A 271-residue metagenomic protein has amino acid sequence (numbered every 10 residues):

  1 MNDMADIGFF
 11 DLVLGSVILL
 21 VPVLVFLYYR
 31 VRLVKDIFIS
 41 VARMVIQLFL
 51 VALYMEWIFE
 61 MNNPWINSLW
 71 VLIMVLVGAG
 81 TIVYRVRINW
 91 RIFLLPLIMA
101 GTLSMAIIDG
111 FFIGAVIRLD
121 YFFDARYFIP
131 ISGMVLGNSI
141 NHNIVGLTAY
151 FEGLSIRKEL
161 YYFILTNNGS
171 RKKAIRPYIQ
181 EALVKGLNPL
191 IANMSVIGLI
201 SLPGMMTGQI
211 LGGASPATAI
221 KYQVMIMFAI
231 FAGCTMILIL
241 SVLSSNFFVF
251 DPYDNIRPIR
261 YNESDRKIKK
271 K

Functional and structural regions predicted by a protein language model:
A5-I18, M61-L76: Structural signature of hydrophobic alpha-helical transmembrane segments
D11-G15, I66, I92-G146: Loop-to-helix entry region at the N-terminal start of transmembrane alpha-helices in multi-pass membrane transporters
V23-K35, A79-N89: C-terminal ends of transmembrane helices
R32-V71: Loop-to-helix transition at the N-terminal end of transmembrane alpha-helices
A149-A182: Short cytoplasmic-facing helical segments at TM-TM junctions of multi-pass membrane proteins
A174-I200: Transmembrane alpha-helices
A192-A217, K221, I237: Non-cytoplasmic
A217-N246: Hydrophobic alpha-helical transmembrane segments of polytopic membrane proteins
